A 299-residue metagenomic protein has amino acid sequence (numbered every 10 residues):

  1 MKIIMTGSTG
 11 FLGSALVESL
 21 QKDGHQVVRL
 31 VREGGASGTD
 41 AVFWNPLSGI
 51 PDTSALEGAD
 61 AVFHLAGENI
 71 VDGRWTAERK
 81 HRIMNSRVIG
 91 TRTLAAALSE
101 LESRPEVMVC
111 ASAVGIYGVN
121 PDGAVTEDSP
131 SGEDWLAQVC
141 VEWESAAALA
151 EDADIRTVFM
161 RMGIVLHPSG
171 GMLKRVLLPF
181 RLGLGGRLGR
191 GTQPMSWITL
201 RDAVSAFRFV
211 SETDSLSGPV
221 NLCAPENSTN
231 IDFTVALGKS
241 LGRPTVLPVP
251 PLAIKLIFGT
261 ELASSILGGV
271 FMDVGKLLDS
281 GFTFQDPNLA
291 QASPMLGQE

Functional and structural regions predicted by a protein language model:
I3-D23: N-terminal Rossmann NAD(P)H-binding glycine-rich loop of SDR-like oxidoreductase domains
G35-G90: NAD(P)H-binding glycine-rich loop region in Rossmannoid oxidoreductase-like domains and their noncatalytic homologs
R92-D134: Conserved Rossmann-fold NAD(P)-dependent oxidoreductase catalytic core, especially the SDR/UDP-sugar
S112, S145-P168: Conserved beta-loop-beta element that borders a ligand/cofactor-binding pocket
A153-I155, L166-R175, F209-V220: Glycine/proline-rich active-site loop of Rossmann-fold NAD(P)-dependent oxidoreductases
R175-I198, D202, A206: A conserved pocket-lining segment of Rossmann-fold NAD(P)-dependent short-chain dehydrogenase/reductase
T213-T260, P294-E299: Mid/C-terminal beta-alpha module of Rossmann-like enzyme folds, strongest in SDR-family dehydrogenases/epimerases
S264-E299: C-terminal amphipathic/interface module of NAD(P)-dependent oxidoreductases and related NAD-binding regulators
